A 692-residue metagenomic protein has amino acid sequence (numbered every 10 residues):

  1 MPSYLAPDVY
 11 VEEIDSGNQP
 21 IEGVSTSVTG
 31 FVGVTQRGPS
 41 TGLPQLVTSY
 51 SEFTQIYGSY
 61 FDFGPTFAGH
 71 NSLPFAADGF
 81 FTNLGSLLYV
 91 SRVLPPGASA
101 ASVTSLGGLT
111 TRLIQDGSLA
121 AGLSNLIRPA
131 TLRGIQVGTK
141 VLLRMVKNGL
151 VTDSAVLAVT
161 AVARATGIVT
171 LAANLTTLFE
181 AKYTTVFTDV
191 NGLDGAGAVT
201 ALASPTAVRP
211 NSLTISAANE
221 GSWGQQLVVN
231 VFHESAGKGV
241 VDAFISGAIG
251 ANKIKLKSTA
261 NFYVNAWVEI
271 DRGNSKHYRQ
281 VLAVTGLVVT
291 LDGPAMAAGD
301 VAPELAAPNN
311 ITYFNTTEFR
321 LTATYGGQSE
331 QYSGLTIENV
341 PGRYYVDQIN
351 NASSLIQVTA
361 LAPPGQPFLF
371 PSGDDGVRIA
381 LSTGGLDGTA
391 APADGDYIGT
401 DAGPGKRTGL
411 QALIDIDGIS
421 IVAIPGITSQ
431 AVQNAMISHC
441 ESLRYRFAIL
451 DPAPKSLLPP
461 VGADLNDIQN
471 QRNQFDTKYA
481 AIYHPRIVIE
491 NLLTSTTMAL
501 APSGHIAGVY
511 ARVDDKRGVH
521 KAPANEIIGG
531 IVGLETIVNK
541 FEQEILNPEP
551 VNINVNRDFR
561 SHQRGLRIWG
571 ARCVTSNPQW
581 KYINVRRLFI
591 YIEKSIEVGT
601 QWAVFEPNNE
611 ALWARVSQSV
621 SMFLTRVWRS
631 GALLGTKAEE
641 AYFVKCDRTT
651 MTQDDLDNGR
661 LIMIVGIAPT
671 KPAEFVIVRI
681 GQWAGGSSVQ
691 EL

Functional and structural regions predicted by a protein language model:
M1-G107, R133-V137, L142-T152, A163-R164 (+5 more regions): Structured, hydrophobic secondary-structure cores that serve as assembly/anchoring elements
G97-E180, N191-I215, S222-V301: Autoprocessing Asn-cyclization modules and mimics
I114-Q115, S154-T160, A203, G224-F232 (+4 more regions): Short amphipathic beta-strand/extended segments with alternating polar/hydrophobic composition
E180-D189, G299-Q328: Surface-exposed interaction regions enriched in Ser/Thr/Asp/Glu that occur as long low-complexity tracts or repetitive
G192-L213, G388-D417: Short linear interaction motifs
G237-V240, G342-V346, G685-L692: Short, cationic low-complexity segments
L321, S333-G334, V346-A352, K455 (+1 more regions): A short, surface-exposed interaction/processing loop segment used at functional sites
L361-K406: Long, low-complexity, polar/charged, intrinsically disordered or flexibly structured peripheral segments
